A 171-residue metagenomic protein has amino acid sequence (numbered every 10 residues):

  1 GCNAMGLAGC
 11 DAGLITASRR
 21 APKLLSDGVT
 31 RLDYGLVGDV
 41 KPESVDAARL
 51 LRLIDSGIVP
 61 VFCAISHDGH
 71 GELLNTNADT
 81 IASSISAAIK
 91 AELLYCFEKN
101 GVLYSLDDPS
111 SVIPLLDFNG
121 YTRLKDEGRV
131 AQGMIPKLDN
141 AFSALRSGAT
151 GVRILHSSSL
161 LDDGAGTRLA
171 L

Functional and structural regions predicted by a protein language model:
G1-L171: C-terminal catalytic "cap/lid" subdomain
